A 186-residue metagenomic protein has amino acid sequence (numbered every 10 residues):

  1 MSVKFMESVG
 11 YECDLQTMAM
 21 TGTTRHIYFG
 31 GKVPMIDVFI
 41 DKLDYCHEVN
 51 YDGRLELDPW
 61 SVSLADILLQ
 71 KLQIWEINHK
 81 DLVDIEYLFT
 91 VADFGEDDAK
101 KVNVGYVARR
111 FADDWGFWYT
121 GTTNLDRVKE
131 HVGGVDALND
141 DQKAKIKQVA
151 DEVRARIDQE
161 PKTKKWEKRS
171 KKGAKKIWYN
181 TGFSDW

Functional and structural regions predicted by a protein language model:
S2-V3, R154: Short amphipathic alpha-helical segments and helix-helix/interface helices
V3-C46: Conserved catalytic core of two-metal-ion nucleotidyltransferases
P34, L43-W60, L64-W186: The feature captures the alpha-helical scaffold/lid subdomain characteristic of nucleotidyltransferase
